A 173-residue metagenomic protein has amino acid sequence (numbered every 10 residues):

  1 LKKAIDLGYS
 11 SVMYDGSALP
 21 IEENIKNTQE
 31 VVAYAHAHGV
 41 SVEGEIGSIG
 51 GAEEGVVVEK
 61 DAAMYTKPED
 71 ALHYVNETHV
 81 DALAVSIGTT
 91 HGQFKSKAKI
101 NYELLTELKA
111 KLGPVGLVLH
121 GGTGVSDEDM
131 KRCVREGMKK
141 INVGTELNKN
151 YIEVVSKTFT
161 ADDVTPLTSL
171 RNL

Functional and structural regions predicted by a protein language model:
L1-V115, D127-K131, R135-E136, V143 (+2 more regions): Alpha/beta enzyme core
M64, T123, I141, T145 (+1 more regions): Hydrophobic alpha-helical scaffolding
L119-G121: Thr-Gly-centered strand-to-loop micro-motif
S156-L173: Extended, intrinsically disordered, low-complexity segments
